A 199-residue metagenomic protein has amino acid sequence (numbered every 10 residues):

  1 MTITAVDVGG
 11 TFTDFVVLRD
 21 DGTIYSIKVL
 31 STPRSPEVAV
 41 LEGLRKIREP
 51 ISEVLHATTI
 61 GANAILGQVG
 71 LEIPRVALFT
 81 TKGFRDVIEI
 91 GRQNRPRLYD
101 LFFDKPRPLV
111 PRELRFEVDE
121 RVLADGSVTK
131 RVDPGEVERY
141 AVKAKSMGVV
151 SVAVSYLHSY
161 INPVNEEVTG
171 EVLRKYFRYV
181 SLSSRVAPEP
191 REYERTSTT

Functional and structural regions predicted by a protein language model:
M1-T199: N-terminally biased helix-coil "hinge/interface" segments that flank
